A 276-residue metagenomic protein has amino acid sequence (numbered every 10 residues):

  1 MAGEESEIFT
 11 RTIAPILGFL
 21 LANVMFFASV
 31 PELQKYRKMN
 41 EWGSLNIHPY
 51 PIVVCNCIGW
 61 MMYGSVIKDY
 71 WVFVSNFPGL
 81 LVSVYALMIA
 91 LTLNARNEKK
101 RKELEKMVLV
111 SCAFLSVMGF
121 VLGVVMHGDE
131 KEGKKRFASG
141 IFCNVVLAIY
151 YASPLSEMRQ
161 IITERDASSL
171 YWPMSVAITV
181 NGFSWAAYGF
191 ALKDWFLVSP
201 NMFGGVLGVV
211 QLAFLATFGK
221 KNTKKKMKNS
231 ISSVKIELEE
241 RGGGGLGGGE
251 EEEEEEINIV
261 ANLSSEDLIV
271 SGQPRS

Functional and structural regions predicted by a protein language model:
M1-S276: Alpha-helical membrane-protein topology signature
